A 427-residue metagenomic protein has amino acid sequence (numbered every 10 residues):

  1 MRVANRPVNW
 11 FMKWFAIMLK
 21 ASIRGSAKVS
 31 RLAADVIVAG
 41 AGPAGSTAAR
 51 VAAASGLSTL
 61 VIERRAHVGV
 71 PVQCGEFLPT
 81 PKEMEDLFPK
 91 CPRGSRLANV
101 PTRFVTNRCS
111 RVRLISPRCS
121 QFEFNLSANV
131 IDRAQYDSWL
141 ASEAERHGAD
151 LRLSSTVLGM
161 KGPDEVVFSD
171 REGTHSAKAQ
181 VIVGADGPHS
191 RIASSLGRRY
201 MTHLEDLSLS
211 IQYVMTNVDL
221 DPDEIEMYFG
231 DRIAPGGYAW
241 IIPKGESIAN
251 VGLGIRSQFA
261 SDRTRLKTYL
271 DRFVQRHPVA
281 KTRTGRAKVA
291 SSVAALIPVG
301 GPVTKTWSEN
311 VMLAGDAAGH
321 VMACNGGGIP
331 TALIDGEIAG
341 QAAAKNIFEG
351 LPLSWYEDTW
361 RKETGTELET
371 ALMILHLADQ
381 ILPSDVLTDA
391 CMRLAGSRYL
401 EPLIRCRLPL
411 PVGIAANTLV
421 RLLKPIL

Functional and structural regions predicted by a protein language model:
N5-N9, K13-V36, A54-S55: Extreme N-terminal leader/targeting segments of oxidoreductases
A41, A53-Q73: Glycine-rich FAD pyrophosphate-binding loop
G45: N-terminal Rossmann-fold NAD(P) dinucleotide-binding loop
S55, H67, E145-A280, V303: Predominantly flavin-linked oxidoreductase catalytic cores and closely associated redox partners
R65-V112: N-terminal FAD cofactor-binding segment of flavoenzymes
E123-E143, R191, Q258-R265: Short beta-strand to alpha-helix junction loop
F259-A342, I347-F348: FAD/FMN-dependent oxidoreductases across multiple families
Q341-L427: C-terminal helical "tail/cap" subdomain of flavin- and related membrane-associated enzymes
